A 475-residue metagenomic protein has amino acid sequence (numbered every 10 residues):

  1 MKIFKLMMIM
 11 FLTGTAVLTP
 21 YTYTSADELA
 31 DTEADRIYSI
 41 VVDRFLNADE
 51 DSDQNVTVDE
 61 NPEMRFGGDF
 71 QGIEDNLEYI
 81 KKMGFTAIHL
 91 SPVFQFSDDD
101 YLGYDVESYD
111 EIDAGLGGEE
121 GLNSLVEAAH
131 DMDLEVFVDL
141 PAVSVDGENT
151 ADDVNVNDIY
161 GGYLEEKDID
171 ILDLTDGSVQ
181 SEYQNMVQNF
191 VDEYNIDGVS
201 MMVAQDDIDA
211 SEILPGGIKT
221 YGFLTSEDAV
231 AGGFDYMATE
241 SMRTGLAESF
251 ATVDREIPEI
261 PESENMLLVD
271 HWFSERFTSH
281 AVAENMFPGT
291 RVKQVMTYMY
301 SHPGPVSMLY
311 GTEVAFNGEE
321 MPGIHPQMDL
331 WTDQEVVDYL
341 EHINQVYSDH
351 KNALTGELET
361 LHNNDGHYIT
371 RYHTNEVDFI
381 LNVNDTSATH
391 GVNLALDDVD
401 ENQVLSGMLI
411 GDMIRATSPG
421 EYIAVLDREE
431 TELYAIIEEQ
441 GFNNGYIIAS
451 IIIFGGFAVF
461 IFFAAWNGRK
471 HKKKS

Functional and structural regions predicted by a protein language model:
M1, E439-S475: C-terminal single-pass membrane-anchor helix
L18-G115, E119-L134, V203, Y310 (+1 more regions): N-terminal structural segment of carbohydrate-active enzymes
L29, E33, D99-I112, A142-K167 (+2 more regions): Aromatic- and acidic-residue-enriched segments that line the glycan-binding/catalytic groove of carbohydrate-active
V58-F70, D105-G118, E166-Q180, N195-Q205 (+3 more regions): The substrate-binding groove and active-site-proximal loops of carbohydrate-active enzymes, especially glycoside
D146-Y194: Active-site-adjacent "subsite" loops/lids of carbohydrate-active enzymes
Q188, D192-V269, A283-G289, N317-H342 (+1 more regions): Active-site-proximal helices and loops of the catalytic beta/alpha 8
N317, I324-V377, V383, G391 (+1 more regions): Glycan-recognition and catalytic regions of carbohydrate-active enzymes
T417-I451: C-terminal beta-strand-rich structural cap/linker in extracellular carbohydrate-active enzymes
